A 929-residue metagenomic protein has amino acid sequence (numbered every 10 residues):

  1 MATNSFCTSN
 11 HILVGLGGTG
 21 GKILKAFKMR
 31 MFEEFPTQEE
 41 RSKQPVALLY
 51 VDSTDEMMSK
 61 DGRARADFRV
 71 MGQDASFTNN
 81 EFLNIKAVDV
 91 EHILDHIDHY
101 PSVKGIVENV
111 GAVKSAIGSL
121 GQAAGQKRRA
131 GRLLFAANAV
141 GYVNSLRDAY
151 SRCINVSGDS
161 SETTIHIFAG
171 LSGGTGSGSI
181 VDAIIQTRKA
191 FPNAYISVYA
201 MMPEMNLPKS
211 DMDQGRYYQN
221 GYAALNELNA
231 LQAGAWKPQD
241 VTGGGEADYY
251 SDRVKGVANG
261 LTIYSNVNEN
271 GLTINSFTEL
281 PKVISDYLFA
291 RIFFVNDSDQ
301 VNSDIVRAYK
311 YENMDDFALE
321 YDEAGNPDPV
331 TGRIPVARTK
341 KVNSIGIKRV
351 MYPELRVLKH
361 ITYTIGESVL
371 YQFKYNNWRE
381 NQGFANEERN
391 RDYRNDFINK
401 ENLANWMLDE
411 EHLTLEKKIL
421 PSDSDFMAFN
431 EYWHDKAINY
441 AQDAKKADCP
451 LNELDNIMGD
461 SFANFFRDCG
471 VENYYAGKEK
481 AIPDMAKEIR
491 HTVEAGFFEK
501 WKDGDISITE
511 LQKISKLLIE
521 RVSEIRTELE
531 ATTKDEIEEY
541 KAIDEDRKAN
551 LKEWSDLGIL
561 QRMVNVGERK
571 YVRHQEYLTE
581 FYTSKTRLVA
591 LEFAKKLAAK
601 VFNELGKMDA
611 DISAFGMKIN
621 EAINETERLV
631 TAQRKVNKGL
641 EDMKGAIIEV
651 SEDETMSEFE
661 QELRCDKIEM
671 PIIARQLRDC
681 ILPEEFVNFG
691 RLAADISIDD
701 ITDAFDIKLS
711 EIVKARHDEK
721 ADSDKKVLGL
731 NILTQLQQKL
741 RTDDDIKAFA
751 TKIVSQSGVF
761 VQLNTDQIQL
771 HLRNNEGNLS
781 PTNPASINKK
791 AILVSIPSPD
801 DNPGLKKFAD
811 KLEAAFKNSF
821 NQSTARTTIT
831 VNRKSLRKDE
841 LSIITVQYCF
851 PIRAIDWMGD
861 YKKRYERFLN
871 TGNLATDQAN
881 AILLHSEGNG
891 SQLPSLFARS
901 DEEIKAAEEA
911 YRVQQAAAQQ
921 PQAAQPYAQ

Functional and structural regions predicted by a protein language model:
A2-G15, T19-F32, P36-T163, L171 (+4 more regions): Terminal, contiguous helix-loop blocks that mediate binding/assembly
H166: Short acidic, glycine-rich surface-loop motifs adjacent to enzyme active sites
G170-S177: Short, glycine-rich nucleotide/cofactor-binding loops
